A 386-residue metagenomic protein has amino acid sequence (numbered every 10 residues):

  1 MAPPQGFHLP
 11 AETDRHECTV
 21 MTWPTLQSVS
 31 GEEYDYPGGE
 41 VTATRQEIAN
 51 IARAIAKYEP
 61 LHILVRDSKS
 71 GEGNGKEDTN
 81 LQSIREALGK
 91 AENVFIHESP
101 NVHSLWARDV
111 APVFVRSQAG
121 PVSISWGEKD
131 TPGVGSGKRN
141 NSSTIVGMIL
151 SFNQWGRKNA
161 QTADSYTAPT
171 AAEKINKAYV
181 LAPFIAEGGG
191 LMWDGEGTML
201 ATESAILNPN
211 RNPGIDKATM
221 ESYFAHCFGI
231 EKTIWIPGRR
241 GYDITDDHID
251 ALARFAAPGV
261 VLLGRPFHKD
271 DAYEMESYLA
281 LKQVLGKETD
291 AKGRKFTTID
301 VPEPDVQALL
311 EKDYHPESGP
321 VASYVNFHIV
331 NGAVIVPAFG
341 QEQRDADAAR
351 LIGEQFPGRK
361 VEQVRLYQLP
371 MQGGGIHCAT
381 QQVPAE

Functional and structural regions predicted by a protein language model:
M1-E386: The feature marks the mature, well-folded catalytic cores of soluble enzymes
